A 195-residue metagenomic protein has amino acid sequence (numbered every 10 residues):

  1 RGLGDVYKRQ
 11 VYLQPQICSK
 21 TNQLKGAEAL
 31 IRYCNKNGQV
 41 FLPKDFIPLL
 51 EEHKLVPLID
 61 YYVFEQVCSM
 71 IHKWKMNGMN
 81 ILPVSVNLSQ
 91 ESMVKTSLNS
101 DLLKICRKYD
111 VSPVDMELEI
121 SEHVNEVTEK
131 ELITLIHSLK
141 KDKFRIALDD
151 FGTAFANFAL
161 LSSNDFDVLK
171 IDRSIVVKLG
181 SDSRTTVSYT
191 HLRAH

Functional and structural regions predicted by a protein language model:
R1, D5-L49, N87, L148: Active-site core of bacterial EAL-family cyclic-dinucleotide phosphodiesterase domains
K8, K54-L55: Catalytic-site/binding-pocket detector for metal-dependent nucleotidyl cyclases and the c-di-GMP signaling machinery
Q23-E28, L55-L132: Catalytic core of bacterial c-di-GMP phosphodiesterases, primarily the EAL and HD-GYP domains, capturing alpha-helical
D45, L49, Q66, N87-L88 (+2 more regions): Cyclic nucleotide signaling catalytic output domains
I47-P48, P57, H137: Conserved long alpha-helical elements within nucleotide-processing catalytic cores of c-di-GMP signaling and class III
I105-L179: The catalytic core of metal-dependent phosphodiesterases that act on cyclic dinucleotides
T190: Conserved adenylation A10 loop of the ANL superfamily
A194-H195: A short, hydrophobic C-terminal helix/tail in secreted or cell-surface proteins
